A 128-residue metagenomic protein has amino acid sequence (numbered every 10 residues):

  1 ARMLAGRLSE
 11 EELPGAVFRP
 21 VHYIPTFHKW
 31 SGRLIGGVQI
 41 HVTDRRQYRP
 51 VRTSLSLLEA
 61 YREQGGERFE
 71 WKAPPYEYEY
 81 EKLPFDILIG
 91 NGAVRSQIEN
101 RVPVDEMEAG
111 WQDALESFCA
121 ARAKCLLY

Functional and structural regions predicted by a protein language model:
A1-A109: Conserved functional hotspot residues or short segments at active or partner-binding sites across diverse domains
L126-Y128: Charged phosphate-binding loop/patch that engages nucleotide di/tri-phosphates or the phosphate backbone of nucleic
